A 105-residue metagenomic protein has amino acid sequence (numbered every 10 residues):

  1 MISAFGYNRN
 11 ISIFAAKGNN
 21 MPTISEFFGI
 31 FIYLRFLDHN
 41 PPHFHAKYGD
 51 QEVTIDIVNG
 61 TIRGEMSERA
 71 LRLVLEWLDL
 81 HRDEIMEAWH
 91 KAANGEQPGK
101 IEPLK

Functional and structural regions predicted by a protein language model:
M1-M21, P103-K105: Intrinsically disordered, low-complexity and often Lys/Arg-enriched segments
M1-S3, N8, V58, I62-S67 (+1 more regions): Arg/Lys-rich, positively charged N-terminal/basic patches that mediate binding to nucleic acids
S3, F14-A15, R69, E87 (+1 more regions): Residue-level detector of intrinsically disordered, flexible termini and proteolytic processing junctions
S12-G49: N-terminal first-folded block
T23, V53, I62, N94-K100: Glycine-rich, flexible loop/turn motifs
R35-R69: A short, structured beta-strand/loop element
L73-K105: C-terminal structural segments of small proteins and small subunits
